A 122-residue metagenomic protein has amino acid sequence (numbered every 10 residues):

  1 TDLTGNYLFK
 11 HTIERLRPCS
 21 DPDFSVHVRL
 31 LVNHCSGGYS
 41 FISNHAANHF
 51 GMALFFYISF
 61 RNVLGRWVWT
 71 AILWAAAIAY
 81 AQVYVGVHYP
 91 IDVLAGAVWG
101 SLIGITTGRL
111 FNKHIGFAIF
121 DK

Functional and structural regions predicted by a protein language model:
D2-S20: Transmembrane alpha-helix/helix-exit interface in multi-pass inner-membrane proteins
E14-N33: Membrane-interface interhelical connector segments
R29-K122: Membrane-embedded catalytic cores of phosphoryl/pyrophosphoryl-handling enzymes
